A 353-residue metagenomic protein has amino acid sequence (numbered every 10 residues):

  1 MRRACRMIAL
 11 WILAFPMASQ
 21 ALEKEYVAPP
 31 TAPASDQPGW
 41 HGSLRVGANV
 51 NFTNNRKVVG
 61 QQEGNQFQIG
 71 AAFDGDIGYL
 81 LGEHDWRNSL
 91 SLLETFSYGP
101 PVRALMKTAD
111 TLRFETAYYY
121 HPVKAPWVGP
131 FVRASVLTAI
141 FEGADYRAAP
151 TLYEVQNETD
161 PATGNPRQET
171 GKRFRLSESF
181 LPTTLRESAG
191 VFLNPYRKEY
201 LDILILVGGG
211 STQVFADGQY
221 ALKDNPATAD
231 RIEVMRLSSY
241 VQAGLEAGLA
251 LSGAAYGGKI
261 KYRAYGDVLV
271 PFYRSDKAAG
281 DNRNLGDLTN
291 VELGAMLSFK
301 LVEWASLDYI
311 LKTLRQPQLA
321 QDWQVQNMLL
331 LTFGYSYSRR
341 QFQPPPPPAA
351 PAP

Functional and structural regions predicted by a protein language model:
G42-V46, W86-L90, F114, V128-A134 (+7 more regions): Transmembrane beta-strands of outer-membrane beta-barrel proteins
V46-A48, A71-Y79, F114-Y120, V136 (+6 more regions): Residues on the lipid-exposed face of transmembrane beta-strands in outer-membrane beta-barrel proteins
A48-N54, L81-E83, L92-Y98, A134-D145 (+5 more regions): Transmembrane beta-strands of outer-membrane beta-barrel pores
V50-A71, P100-A104: Surface-exposed strand-loop-strand hairpins of Gram-negative outer-membrane beta-barrel proteins
N65-A71, M106-F114, L181-E187, E233-A243 (+2 more regions): Residues that define the transmembrane beta-barrel architecture of outer-membrane proteins
E83-W86, A125-G129, E199-I203, S252-Y262 (+2 more regions): Repeated loop/turn-to-beta-strand initiation elements of outer-membrane beta-barrel proteins
G210-M296, K300: Outer-membrane beta-barrel transmembrane domain signature
V325-P353: Outer-membrane beta-barrel "beta-signal"
